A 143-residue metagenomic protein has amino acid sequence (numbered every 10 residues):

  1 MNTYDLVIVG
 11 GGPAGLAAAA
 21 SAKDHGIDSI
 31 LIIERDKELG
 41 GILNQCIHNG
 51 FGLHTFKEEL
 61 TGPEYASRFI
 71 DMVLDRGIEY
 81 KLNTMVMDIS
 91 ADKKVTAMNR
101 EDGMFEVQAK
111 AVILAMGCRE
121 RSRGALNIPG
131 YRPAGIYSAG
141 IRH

Functional and structural regions predicted by a protein language model:
M1-V9, S67-H143: FAD-binding core/adjacent interface of flavoenzyme oxidoreductases
Y4-E64: Beta1-alpha1 glycine-rich phosphate/pyrophosphate-binding loop at the start of Rossmann-like nucleotide-binding domains
